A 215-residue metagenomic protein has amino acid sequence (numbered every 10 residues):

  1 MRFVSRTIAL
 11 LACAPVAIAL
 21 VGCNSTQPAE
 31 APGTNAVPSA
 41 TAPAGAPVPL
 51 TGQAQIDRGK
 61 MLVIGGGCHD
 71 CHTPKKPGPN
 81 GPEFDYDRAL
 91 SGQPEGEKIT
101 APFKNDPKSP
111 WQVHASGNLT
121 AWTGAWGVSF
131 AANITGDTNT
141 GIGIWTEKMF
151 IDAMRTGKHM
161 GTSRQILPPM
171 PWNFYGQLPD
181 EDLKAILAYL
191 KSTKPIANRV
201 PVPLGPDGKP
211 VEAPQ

Functional and structural regions predicted by a protein language model:
M1-A12: Bacterial N-terminal signal peptides that target proteins for export
A19-G22: C-terminal motif of bacterial Sec signal peptides marking the signal peptidase cleavage site
N24-T26: Bacterial signal peptide processing site
P28-G33, V63, K75, G161 (+3 more regions): Ligand-binding pocket scaffold of soluble enzyme catalytic domains
V37-I64, P77-N80, A101: Electrostatic cytochrome c docking/interface patches
P38, P77-D152, I166-P179, K209-Q215: Gly/Gly-Pro-rich "capping" loops immediately C-terminal to redox-active cysteine motifs in periplasmic/lumenal
G59, G65-K75, F150, I186 (+1 more regions): The canonical Cys-X-X-Cys-His
I144-M160, W172-P201: C-terminal capping alpha-helices of c-type cytochrome domains
